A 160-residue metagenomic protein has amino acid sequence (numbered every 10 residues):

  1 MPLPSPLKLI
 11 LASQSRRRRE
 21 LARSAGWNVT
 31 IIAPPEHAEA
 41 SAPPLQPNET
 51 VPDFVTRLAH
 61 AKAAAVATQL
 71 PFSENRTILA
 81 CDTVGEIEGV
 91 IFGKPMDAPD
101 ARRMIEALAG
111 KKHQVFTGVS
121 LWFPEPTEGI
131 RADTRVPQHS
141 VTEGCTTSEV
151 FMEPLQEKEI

Functional and structural regions predicted by a protein language model:
M1-T77, V90-I91, K158: N-terminal polybasic phosphate/anion-binding patch
L3-P6, G85-E86, T142-T146: Short glycine-enriched loop/turn motifs at secondary-structure junctions
A22, A59, D82, A101 (+2 more regions): Residue-level signal for inorganic ion chemistry
S73, E125-S140: Intrinsically disordered, low-complexity terminal tails and inter-domain linkers enriched for S/T/G/P/D/E
T77-T83: Alpha-helical membrane segments and adjacent membrane-interface helices in multi-pass membrane proteins
T83-H113, M152: Active-site-adjacent loop/tail segments of enzyme domains
V115, L121-F123, I130, F151-Q156: Conserved phosphate- and dinucleotide-binding cores of soluble alpha/beta proteins, encompassing both enzyme active
T134-E159: Active-site oxyanion/phosphate-handling segment shared across diverse enzymes
